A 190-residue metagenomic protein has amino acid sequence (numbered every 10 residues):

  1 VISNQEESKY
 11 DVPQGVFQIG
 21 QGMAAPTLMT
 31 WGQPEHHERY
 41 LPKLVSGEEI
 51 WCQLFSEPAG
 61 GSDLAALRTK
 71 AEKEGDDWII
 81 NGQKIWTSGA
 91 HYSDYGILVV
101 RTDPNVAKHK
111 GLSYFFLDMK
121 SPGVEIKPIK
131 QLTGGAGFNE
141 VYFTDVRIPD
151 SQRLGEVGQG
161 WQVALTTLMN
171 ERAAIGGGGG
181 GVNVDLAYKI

Functional and structural regions predicted by a protein language model:
V1-E48, S88-Y95, E171, N183: Internal helix-loop-helix
S3-S8, V100, F116-P122, T144-I148 (+1 more regions): Short Ser/Thr-interspersed hydrophobic loop/turn segments at strand-loop and sheet-helix junctions that line or gate
G47-F55: A short, Trp-centered hydrophobic/proline-enriched beta-strand micro-motif
A59-L67: Active-site-adjacent elements of ketosynthase-type condensing enzymes
G60-G61, I85-A90, L132-T133: Glycine-rich phosphate/pyrophosphate-binding beta-alpha loops
T69-E72: A structural signal for short hydrophobic beta-strand segments in well-ordered beta-sheet cores
N81-K127: A short core secondary-structure module
G123-I190: Glycine-rich beta->alpha junctions and the first turn(s) of the following alpha-helix
